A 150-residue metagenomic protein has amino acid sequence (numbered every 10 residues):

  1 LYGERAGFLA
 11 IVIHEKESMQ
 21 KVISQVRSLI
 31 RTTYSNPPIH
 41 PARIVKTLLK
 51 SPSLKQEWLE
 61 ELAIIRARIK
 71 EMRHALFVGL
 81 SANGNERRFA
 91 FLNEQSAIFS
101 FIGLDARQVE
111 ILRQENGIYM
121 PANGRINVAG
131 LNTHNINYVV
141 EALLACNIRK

Functional and structural regions predicted by a protein language model:
L1-K21: Active-site PLP attachment segment
Y2, I39, F91-E94, M120: A structural signal for short secondary-structure junctions
Y2-E4, M19, P38, I69 (+1 more regions): Active-site-proximal structural scaffolding
V12-I13, K50-L54, A82, A145 (+1 more regions): Short, well-ordered loop/turn and helix-capping segments at boundaries between secondary-structure elements and domains
I23-A42, L48-F77: Structural signature of PLP-dependent enzymes
E57-E115: Conserved PLP-binding catalytic core of the aspartate aminotransferase-like
L104-K150: PLP-dependent enzyme catalytic core of the Aspartate aminotransferase-like
